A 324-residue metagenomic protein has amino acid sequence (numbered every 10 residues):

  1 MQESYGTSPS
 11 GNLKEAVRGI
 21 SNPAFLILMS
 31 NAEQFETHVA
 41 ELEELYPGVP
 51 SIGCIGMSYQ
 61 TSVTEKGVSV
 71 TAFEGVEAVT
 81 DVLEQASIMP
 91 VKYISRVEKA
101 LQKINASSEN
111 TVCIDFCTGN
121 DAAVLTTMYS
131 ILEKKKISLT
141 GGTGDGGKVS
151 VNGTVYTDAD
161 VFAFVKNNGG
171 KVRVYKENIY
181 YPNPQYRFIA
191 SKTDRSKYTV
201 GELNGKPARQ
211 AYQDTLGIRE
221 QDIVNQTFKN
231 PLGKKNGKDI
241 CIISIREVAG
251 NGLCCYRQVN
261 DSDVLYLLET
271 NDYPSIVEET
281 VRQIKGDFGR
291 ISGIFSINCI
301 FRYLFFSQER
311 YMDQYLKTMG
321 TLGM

Functional and structural regions predicted by a protein language model:
M1-M324: Hydrophobic alpha/beta core scaffold segments
